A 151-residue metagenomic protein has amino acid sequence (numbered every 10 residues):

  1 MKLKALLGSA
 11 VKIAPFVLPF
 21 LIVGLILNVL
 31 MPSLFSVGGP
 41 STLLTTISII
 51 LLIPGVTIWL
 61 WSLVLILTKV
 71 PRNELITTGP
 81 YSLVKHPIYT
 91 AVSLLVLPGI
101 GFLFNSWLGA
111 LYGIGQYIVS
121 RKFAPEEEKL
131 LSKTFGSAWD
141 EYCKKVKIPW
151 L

Functional and structural regions predicted by a protein language model:
M1-T77, V92-L151: Membrane-anchoring alpha-helices and their flanking helix-loop junctions
S82-L94: Membrane-interface loop-to-helix entry segments
